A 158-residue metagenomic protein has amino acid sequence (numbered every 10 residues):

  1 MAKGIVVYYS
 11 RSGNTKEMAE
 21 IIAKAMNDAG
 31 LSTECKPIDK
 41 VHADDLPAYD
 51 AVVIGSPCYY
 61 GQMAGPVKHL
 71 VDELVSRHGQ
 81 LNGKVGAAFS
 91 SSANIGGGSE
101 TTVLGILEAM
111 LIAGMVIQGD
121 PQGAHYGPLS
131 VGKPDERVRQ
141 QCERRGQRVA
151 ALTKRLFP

Functional and structural regions predicted by a protein language model:
A2-G4, S10, N14-P158: FMN-binding flavodoxin-like domain, especially the glycine-rich phosphate-binding loop
